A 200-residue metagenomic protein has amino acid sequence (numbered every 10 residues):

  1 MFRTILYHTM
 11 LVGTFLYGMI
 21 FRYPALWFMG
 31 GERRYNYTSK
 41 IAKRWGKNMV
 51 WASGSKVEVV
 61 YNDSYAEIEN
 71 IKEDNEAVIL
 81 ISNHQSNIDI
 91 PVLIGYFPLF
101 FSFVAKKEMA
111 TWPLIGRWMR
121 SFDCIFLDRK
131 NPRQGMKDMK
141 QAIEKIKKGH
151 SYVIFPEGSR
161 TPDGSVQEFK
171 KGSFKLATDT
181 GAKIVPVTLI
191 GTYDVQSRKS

Functional and structural regions predicted by a protein language model:
M1-V59, R117-W118: A transmembrane-helix-recognition feature enriched in membrane-embedded lipid enzymes and envelope glyco-/phospholipid
L6-M10, A42-A105: Conserved H-X4-D acyltransferase segment
S55-D63, G135-M136, I190-Q196: Short gly/ser/thr-rich secondary-structure transition/capping motifs
D74-E76, Q85-K137, Q141: Membrane-embedded segments
A77-I79, S151-F155: Residue-level preference for the first positions of well-ordered beta-strands
H84-S86, E157-T161: Short glycine-rich anion-binding loops that position phosphate/pyrophosphate groups of nucleotides and phosphorylated
L114-R117, K147-V153, P162-S200: A cross-family acyltransferase "interaction/gating" segment
M139-K140, I146-K148: Cytosolic, positively charged, low-complexity intrinsically disordered regions immediately flanking transmembrane
